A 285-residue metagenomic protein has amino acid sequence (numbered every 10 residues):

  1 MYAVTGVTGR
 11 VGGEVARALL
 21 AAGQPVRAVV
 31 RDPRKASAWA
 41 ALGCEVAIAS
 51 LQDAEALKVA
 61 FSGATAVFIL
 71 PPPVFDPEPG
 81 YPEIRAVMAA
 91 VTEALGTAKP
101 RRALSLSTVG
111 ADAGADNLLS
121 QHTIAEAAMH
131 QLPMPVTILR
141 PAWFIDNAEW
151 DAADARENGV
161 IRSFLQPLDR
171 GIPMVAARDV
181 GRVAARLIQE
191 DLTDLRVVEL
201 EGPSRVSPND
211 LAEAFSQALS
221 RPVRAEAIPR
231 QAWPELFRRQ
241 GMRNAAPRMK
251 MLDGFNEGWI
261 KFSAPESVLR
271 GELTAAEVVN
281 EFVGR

Functional and structural regions predicted by a protein language model:
Y2-R27, R31-W39, Q52-E55, S62 (+4 more regions): Oxidoreductase cofactor-interface core, primarily capturing Rossmann-like NAD(P)-dependent enzymes
A18, R230-R285: A hydrophobic C-terminal alpha-helical subdomain
A49: Cofactor-binding loops of NAD(P)H-dependent oxidoreductases, dominated by short-chain dehydrogenase/reductases
P71, S107, G258: Short secondary-structure boundary segments
E83-M88: Aromatic "clamp/platform" in nucleotide-sugar-dependent glycosyltransferases that forms part of the donor/acceptor
A227: A short, aromatic/hydrophobic, helix- or strand-capping loop or linear motif that either lines the entrance/gate
